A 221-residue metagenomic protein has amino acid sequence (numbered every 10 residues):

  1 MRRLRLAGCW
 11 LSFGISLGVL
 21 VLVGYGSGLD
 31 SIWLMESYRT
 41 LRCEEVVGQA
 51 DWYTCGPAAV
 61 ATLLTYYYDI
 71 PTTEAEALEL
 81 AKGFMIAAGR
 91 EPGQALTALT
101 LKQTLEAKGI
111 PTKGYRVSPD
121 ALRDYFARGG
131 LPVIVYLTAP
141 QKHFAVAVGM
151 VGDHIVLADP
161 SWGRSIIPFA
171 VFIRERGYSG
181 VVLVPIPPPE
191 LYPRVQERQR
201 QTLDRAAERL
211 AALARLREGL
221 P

Functional and structural regions predicted by a protein language model:
R3, A7-R90, E197, D204-P221: Active-site-adjacent structural segments surrounding the nucleophilic cysteine of cysteine proteases and isopeptidases
G24-R42, V46, L78-V195: Conserved active-site-adjacent core of cysteine acyl-enzyme catalytic domains
A107, R200-Q201: Generic cytosolic/nucleocytoplasmic N-terminal low-complexity/intrinsically disordered segments
